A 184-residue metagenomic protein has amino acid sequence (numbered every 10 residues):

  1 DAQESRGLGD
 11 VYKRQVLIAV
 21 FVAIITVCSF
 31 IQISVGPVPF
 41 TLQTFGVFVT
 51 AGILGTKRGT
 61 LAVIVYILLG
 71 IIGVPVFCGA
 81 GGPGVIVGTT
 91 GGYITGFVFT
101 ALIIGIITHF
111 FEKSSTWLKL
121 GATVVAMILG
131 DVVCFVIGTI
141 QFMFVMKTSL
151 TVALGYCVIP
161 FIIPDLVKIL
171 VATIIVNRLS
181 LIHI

Functional and structural regions predicted by a protein language model:
D1-Y12, I182-H183: Single conserved hydrophobic/aromatic residue that forms the stacking wall/gate of nucleotide- or nucleobase-binding
V16, V20, P83-C134: Short helix-perturbing small/polar motifs within transmembrane alpha-helices
C28-L42, I67-T100: Interfacial aromatic-anchored transmembrane helix boundaries in multi-pass membrane proteins
C28-S29, I33, I104, T108 (+5 more regions): Membrane-water interface at transmembrane helix exits
T44-G59: Generic transmembrane alpha-helix motif of multi-pass integral membrane proteins
A62-Y66, G73-F77, T100, I104 (+4 more regions): Alpha-helical transmembrane segments and their lipid-water interface positions in multi-pass membrane proteins
T116-L181: Membrane-embedded alpha-helical hairpins and interfacial helices in multi-pass inner-membrane proteins
